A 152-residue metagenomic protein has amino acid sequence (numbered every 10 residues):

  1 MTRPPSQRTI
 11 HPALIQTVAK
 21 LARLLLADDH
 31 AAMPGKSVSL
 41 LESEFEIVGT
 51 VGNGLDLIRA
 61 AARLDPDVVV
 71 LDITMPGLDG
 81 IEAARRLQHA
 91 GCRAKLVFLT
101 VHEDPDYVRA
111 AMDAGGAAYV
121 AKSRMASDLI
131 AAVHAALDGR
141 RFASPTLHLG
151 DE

Functional and structural regions predicted by a protein language model:
M1-R23, H134-D138, G150: Non-catalytic signal-transmission and effector/linker regions of two-component phosphorelay proteins
A27-D28, V51, V69: Conserved sequence signature across two-component system core domains
A31-G49: Two-component/phosphorelay signaling modules centered on CheY-like receiver
N53-D56, P76-E82: Acidic catalytic/metal-coordinating carboxylates
R59, I81-C92: Short amphipathic alpha-helix used as the core "switch/output" element in two-component signaling
L64-V70: Active-site beta3 strand of CheY-like receiver
D72, T100: Active-site residues of response regulator receiver
D106-D113, A118-E152: Short, flexible helix-to-coil linker/hinge segments that flank and couple to helix-turn-helix
